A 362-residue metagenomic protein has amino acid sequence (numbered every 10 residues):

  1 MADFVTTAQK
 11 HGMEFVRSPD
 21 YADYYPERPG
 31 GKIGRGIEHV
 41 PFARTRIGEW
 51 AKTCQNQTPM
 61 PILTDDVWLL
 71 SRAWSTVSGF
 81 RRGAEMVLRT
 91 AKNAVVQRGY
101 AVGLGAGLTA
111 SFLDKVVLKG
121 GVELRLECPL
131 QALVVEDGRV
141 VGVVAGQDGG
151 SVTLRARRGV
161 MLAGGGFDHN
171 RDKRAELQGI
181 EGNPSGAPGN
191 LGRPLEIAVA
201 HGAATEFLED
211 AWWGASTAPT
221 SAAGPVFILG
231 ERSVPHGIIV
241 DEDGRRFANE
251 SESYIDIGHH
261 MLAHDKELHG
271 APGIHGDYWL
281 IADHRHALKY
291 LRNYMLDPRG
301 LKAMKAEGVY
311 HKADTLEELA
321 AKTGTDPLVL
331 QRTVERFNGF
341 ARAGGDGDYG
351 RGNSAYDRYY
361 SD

Functional and structural regions predicted by a protein language model:
M1-R17: N-terminal glycine-rich phosphate/pyrophosphate-binding loop and immediately adjacent elements
R17-P19, E27-P29, I33-F42, I47-D362: Residues forming the flavin
A22: Histidine-bearing beta->alpha loop at or near hydrolase active sites
